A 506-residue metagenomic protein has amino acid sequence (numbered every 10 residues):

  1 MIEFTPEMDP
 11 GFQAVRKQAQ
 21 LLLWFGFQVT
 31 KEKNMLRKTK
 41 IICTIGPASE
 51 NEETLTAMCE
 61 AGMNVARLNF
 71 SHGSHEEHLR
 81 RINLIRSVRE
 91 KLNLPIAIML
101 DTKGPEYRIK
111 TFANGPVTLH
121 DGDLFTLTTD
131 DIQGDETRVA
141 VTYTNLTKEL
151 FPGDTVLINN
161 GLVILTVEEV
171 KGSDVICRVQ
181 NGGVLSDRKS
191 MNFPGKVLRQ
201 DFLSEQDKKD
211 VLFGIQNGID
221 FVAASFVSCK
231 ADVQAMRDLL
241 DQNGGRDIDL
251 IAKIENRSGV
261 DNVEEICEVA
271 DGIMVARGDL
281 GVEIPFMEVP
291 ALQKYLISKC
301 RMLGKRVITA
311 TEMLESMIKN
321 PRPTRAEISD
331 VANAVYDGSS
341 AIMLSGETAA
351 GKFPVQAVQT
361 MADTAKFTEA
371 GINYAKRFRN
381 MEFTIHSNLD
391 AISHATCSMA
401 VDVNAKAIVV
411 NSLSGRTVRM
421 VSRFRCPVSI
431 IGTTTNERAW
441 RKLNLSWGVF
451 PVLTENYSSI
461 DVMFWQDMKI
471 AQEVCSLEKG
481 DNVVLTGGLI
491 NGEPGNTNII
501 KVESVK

Functional and structural regions predicted by a protein language model:
F4, F12, F25-F27: Aromatic (phenylalanine/tyrosine) cluster motif
T5, Q18-Q20: Ser/Thr/Pro/Gly-rich low-complexity, intrinsically disordered segments
Q20-N34: Short, Lys/Arg-enriched N-terminal segments with co-localized hydrophobic residues within the first ~10-30 amino acids
K31-K506: Non-catalytic helical/linker scaffolds that mediate oligomerization, partner binding, and domain coupling around large
